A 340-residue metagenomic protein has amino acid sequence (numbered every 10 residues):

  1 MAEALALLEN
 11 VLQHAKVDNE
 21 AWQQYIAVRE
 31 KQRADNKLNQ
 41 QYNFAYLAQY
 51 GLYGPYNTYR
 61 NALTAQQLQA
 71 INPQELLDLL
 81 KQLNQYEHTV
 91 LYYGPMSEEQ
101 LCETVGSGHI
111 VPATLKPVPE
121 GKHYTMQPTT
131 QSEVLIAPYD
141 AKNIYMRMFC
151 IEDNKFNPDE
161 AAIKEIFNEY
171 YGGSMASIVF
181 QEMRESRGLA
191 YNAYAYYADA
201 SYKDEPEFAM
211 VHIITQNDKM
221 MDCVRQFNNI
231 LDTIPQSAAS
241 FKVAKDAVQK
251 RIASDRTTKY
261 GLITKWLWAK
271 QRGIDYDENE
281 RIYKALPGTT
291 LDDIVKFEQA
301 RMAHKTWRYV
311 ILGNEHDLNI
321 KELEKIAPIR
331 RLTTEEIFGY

Functional and structural regions predicted by a protein language model:
M1-V118, N192-Y340: Charge-rich, well-structured scaffold segments of protease-associated domains
N39, N157-E160, K164-E165, M183-S186 (+2 more regions): Short, structured coil/loop segments at alpha-helix boundaries
P55, L77, G121-T125, E169-Y170 (+2 more regions): Intrinsically disordered, low-complexity segments enriched in polar/charged residues with Gly/Pro, especially when
L80-L83, M126, A137-D140, M183 (+1 more regions): A general structural signal for short secondary-structure junctions and capping/turn motifs
P117-I178, H212, G339-Y340: His/Glu-based metal-binding/catalytic segments typifying zinc-dependent metallopeptidases
I144, L189, K305: Residue-level signal for beta-strand positions within conserved beta-sheet cores that form or flank
R147-I151, G172-I214: A structural supersecondary motif
